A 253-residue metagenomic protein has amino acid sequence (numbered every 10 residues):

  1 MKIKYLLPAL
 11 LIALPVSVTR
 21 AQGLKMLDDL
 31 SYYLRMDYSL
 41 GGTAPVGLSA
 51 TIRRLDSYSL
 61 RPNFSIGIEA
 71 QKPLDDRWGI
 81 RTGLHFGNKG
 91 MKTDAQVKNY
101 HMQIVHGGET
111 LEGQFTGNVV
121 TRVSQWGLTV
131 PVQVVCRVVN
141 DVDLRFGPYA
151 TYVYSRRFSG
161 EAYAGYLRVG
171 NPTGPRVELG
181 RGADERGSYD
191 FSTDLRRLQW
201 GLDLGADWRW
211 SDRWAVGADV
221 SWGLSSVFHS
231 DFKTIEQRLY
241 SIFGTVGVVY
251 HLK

Functional and structural regions predicted by a protein language model:
M1-R35, V142, V248-L252: Bacterial Sec-dependent N-terminal signal peptides
L27, P73-D75, V139, S211-R213 (+1 more regions): Outer-membrane beta-barrel channels and translocator barrels
L30-Y32, P62-I68, W126-V132, W200-L204 (+1 more regions): Hydrophobic, lipid-facing positions within transmembrane beta-strands of outer-membrane proteins
L34-L40, T82-N88, F146-Y152, A218-W222: Transmembrane beta-barrel strands of outer-membrane/channel proteins
G42-R61, K89-Q125, V153-Q199, S225-F243: Extracellular/periplasm-exposed beta-strand and loop segments of Gram-negative cell-envelope proteins, dominated by
A70-K72, V134-R137, Y152, W208-W210 (+2 more regions): Residue-level signature of outer-membrane beta-barrel architecture
R77-I80, D141-L144, D212-A218: Repeated loop/turn-to-beta-strand initiation elements of outer-membrane beta-barrel proteins
W208-R209, Y240-K253: Outer-membrane beta-barrel "beta-signal"
